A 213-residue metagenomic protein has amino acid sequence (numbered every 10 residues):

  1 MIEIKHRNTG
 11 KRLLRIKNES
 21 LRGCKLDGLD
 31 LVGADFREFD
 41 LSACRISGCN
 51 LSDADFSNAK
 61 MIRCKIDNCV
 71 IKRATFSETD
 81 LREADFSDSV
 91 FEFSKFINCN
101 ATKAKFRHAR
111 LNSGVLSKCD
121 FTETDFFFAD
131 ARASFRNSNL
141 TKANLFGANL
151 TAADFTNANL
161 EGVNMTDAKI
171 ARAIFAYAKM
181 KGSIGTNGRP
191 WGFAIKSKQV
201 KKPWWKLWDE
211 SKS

Functional and structural regions predicted by a protein language model:
M1-E3: Short acidic, Pro/Gly- and aromatic-enriched capping/linker segments at domain boundaries
K5-S213: Tandem repeat scaffolds
